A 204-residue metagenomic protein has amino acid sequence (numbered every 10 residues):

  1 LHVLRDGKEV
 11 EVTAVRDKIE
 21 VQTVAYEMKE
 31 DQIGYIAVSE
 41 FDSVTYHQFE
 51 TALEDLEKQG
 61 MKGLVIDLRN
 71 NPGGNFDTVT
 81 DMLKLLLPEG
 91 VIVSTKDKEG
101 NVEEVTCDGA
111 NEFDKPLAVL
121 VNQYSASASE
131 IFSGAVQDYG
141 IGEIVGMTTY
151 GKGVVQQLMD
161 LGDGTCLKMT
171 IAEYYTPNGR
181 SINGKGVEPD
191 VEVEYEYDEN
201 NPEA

Functional and structural regions predicted by a protein language model:
H2-M159: Cleft-lining beta-strand/loop regions that shape enzyme active-site pockets
R5-D6, G162, P177-N178: Short, ordered coil/turn segments that flank beta-strands lining enzyme active or ligand-binding pockets
A14-E20, E173-Y174, P189-D190: A short, sequence-level motif marking secondary-structure junctions
S127, P177-I182: Metal-dependent DNA phosphodiester-chemistry modules and their immediately adjacent helices/loops in DNA-processing
L161-A172: Short acidic, Pro/Gly- and aromatic-enriched capping/linker segments at domain boundaries
S181-G184, E188-A204: Conserved functional hotspot residues or short segments at active or partner-binding sites across diverse domains
